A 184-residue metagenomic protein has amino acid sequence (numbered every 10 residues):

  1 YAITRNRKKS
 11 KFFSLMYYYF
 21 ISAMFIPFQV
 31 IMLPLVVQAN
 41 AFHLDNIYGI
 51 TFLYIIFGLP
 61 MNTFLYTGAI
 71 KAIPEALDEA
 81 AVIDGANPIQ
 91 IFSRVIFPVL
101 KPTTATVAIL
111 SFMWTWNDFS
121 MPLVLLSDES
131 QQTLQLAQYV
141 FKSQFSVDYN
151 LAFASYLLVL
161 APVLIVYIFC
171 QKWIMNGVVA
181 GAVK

Functional and structural regions predicted by a protein language model:
Y1-K184: A structural signal for multi-pass alpha-helical bundles of membrane permease subunits that mediate small-molecule
